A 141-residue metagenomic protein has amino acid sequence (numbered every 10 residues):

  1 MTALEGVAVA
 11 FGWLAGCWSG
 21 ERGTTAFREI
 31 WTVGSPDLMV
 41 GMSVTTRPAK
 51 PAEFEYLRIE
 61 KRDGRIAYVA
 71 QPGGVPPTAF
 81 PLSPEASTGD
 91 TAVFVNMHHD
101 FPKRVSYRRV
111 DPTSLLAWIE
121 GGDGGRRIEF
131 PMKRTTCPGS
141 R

Functional and structural regions predicted by a protein language model:
M1-A3, S140-R141: Compositionally biased, proline/threonine/alanine/serine-rich low-complexity intrinsically disordered stretches
T2-C17: N-terminal helix-cap/turn-to-beta initiation motif at the start of protein domains
G20-H98: Central antiparallel beta-sheet cores of small beta-barrel/beta-sandwich binding domains
L82-P84, G89, S114-L116, E120-R141: Edge beta-strand at a domain terminus
D100-K103: Charged, amphipathic alpha-helical segments
